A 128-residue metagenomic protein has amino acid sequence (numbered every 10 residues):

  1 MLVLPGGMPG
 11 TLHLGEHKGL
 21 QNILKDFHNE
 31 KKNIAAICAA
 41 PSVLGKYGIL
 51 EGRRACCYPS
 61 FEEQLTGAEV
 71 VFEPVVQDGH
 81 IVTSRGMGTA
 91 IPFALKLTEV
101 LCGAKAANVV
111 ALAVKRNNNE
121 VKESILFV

Functional and structural regions predicted by a protein language model:
M1-V128: Active-site-adjacent pocket-lining segments in enzyme domains
